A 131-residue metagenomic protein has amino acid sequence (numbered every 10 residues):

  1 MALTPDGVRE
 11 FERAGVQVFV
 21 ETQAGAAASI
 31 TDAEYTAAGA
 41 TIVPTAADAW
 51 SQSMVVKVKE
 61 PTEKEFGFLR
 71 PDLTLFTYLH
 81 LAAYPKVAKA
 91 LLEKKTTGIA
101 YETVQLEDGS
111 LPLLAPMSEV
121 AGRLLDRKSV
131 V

Functional and structural regions predicted by a protein language model:
M1-A90: An N-terminal-biased, well-structured beta-alpha scaffold segment characteristic of Rossmann-like dinucleotide-binding
K64-E65, T97-A100, P112-P116: Poly-acidic low-complexity segments
T74-Y78, G109-V120: Flexible, glycine/proline-enriched loop segments at strand-loop-helix junctions that form or flank small-ligand binding
L81-D108: Rossmann-fold NAD(P)-binding glycine/threonine-rich loop
A121-L125: Catalytic-loop motifs flanking and including active-site residues across diverse enzymes
K128-V131: Conserved small/polar residues in nucleotide/adenosyl-binding loops
